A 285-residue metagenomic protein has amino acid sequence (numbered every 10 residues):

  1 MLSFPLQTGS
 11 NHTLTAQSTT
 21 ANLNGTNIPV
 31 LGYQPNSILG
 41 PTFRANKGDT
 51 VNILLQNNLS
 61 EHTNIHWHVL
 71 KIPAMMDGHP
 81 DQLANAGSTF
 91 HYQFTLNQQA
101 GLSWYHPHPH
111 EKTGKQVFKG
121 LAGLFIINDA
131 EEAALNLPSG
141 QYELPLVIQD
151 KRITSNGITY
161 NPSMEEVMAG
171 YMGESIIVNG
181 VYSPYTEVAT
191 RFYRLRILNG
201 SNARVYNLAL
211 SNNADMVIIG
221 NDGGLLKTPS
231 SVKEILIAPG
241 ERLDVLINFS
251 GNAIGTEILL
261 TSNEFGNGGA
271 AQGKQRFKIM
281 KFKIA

Functional and structural regions predicted by a protein language model:
M1-M75, H79-H91, P162-L195: N-terminal, post-signal-peptide metal-ligating segments of extracellular/periplasmic oxidoreductases, dominated by
R44, F94-Q98, F249-G251: Short, flexible loop/turn segments at beta-strand junctions in immunoglobulin-like and fibronectin type III
V51, G101-S103, I254-I258: Exposed beta-strand face motif in extracellular beta-rich ectodomains
Q56, T95, H108, K151 (+3 more regions): Short, surface-exposed secondary-structure boundary micro-motifs
L59, T113, S201-A203: Short, acidic/polar linear motifs in exposed loop/turn regions
A74-A84, S155, Y160-A285: Histidine- and aromatic-rich segments of cupredoxin/plastocyanin-like copper-binding domains
Y92-N136: Hydrophobic or amphipathic alpha-helical targeting/insertion segments
N128-L144, S155, I284-A285: Low-complexity, Pro/Ser/Thr- and charge-rich linker/hinge segments at domain boundaries
